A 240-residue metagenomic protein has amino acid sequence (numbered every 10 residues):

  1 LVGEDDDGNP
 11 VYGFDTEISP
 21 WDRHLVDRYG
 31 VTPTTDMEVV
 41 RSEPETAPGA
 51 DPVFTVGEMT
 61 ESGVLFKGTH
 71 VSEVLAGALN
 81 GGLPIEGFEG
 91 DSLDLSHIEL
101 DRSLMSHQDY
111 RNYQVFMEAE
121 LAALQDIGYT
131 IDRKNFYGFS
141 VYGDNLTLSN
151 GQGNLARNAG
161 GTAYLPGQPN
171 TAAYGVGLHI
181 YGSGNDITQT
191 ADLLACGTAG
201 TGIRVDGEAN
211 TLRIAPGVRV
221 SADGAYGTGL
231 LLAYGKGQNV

Functional and structural regions predicted by a protein language model:
L1-G8, S221-D223, A233, N239-V240: Short intrinsically disordered, low-complexity coil segments enriched in acidic
V2-Q152: Extracellular zinc-dependent metalloprotease catalytic-domain scaffold
T46-G49, L75-G77, T190, E208 (+3 more regions): Residue-level detector of intrinsically disordered, flexible termini and proteolytic processing junctions
M105-H107, L178, L193, I203 (+2 more regions): Generic structural hydrophobic/aromatic packing signal, biased to beta-strands
G151-Y174, G184-A199, A209-Y226, G237-V240: Beta-strand-rich solenoid/repeat architectures in extracellular/passenger domains of polysaccharide-targeting enzymes
V176-Y181, T201-D206, T228-Y234: Glycine-rich beta-solenoid repeat tracts in large extracellular/virion proteins
